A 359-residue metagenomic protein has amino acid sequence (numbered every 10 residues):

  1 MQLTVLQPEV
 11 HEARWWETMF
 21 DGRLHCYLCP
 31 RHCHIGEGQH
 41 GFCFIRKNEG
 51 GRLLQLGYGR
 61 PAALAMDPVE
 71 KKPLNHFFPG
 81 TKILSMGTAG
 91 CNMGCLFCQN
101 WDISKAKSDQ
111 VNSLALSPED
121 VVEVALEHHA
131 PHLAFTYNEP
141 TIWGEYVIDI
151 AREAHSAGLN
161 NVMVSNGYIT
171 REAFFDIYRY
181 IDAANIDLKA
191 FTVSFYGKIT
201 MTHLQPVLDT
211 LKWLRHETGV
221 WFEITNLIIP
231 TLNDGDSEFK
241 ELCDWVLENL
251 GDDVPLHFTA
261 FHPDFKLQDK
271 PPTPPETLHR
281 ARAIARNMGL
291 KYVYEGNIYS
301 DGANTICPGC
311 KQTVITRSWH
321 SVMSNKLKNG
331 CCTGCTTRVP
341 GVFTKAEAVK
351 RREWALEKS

Functional and structural regions predicted by a protein language model:
M1-E37, T231-S359: Auxiliary Fe-S-binding modules of radical SAM enzymes
M1-T81: Flexible, acidic/Gly-rich N-terminal and inter-domain linker regions that tether and position cofactor-handling modules
Y27-P30, F44, A89-N92, L96-Q99 (+2 more regions): Cys/His/Pro-rich metal-binding microdomains
H32-L56, N100-Q110, V314-H320, V339-A346: Iron-sulfur (Fe-S) cluster-binding segments and ferredoxin-like electron-carrier domains, especially [2Fe-2S]
Q39, C91, T192: A generic "binding-loop/recognition-motif" signal
N48-A183, R351-S359: Conserved Radical SAM active-site core
A115-T273: Conserved AdoMet/S-adenosylmethionine-binding subsite of the radical SAM
